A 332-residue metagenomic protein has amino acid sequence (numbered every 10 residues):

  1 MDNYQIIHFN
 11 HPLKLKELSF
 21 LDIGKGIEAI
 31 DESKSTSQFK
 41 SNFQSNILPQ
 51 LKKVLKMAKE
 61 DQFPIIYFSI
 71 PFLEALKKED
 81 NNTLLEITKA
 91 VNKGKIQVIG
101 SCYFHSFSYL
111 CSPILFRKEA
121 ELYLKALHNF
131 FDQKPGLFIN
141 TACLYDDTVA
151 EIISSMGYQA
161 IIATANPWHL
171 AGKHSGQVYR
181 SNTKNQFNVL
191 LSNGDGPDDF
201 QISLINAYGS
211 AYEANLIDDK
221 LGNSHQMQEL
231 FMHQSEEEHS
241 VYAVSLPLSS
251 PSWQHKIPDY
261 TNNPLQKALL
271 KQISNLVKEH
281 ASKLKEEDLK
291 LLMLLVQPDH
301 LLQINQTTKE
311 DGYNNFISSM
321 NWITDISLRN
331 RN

Functional and structural regions predicted by a protein language model:
D2-N46, Q177-Y179, T183-F187, G194 (+1 more regions): Active-site and substrate-binding clefts of carbohydrate-active enzymes
N3-I7, H11-S112, G136-N140, Q159-T164: Short, well-structured secondary-structure segments
F43-I47, Y109-A120, S192-F200: Phosphate/oxyanion-binding active-site loops and adjacent basic polyanion-contact surfaces
N46-V54, E119-L127, V149, S319: Alpha-helical packing segments of well-folded alpha/beta enzyme cores
Y109-C111, H169-Q177: Short, charged, surface-exposed secondary-structure boundary motifs
P113-A142, Q201-Y208: CE4/NodB-like, metal-dependent polysaccharide N-deacetylase domain that modifies extracellular/periplasmic N-acetylated
Y145-V149, W168-A171: Beta-rich nucleic-acid/ligand-interaction surfaces
E151-I153: Hydrophobic, small-residue-rich alpha-helical packing segments that form membrane-like cores
